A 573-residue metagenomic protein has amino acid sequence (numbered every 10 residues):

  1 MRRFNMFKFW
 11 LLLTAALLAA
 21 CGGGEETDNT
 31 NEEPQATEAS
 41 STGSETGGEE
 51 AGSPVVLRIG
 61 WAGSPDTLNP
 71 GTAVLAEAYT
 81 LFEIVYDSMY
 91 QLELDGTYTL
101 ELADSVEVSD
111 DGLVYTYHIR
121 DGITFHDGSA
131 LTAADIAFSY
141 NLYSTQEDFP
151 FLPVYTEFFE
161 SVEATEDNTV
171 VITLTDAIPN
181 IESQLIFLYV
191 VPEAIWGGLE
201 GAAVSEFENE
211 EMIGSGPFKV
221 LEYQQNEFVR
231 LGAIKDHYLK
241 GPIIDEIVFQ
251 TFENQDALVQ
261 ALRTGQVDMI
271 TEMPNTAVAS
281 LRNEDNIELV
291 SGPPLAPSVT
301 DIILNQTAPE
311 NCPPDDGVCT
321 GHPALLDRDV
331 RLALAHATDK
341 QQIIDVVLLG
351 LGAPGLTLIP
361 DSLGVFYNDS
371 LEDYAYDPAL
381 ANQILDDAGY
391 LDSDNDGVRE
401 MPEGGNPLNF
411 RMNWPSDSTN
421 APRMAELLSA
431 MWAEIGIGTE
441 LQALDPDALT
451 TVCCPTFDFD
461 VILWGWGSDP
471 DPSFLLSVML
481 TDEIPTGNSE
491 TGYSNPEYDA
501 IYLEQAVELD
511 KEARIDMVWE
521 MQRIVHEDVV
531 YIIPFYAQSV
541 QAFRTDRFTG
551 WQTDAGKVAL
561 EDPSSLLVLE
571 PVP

Functional and structural regions predicted by a protein language model:
M1-A19: Sec-dependent bacterial lipoprotein signal peptides
C21-D28, A39-E49, L94, L113 (+6 more regions): Extracytoplasmic/periplasmic ligand-capture domains
G60-D110, N141, E211-S215: N-terminal lobe/hinge region of extracytoplasmic solute-binding protein
A73, L92-E93, F158-F159, A202-N209 (+1 more regions): Short, P/G- and charge-enriched loop/turn segments at secondary-structure junctions
Y117-D121, N168-I178, L231-A233: Short, hydrophobic/aromatic-enriched beta-strand segments in well-ordered soluble domains
L152-G198: Surface-exposed binding/hinge segments that line and control ligand-binding clefts or catalytic entry sites
E200, L351-S370, S539-T545: Mature extracytoplasmic/periplasmic domains
P534: Active-site-proximal polar cores
